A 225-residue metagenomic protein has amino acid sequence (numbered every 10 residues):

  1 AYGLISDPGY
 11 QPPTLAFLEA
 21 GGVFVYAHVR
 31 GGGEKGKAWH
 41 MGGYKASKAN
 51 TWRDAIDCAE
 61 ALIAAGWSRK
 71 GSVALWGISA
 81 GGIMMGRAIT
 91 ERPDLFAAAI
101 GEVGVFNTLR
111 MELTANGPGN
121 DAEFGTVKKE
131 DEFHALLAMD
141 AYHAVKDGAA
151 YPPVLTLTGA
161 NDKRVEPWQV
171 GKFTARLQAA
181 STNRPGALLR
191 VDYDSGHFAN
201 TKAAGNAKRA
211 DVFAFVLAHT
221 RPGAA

Functional and structural regions predicted by a protein language model:
A1-L4, S79: Active-site glycine-rich loops that stabilize anionic/oxyanionic intermediates across multiple enzyme folds
P8-A27: Short amphipathic alpha-helix adjacent to the substrate-entry channel of hydrolases
P13, Y26-A225: Active-site-proximal cap/loop segments of hydrolase catalytic domains
